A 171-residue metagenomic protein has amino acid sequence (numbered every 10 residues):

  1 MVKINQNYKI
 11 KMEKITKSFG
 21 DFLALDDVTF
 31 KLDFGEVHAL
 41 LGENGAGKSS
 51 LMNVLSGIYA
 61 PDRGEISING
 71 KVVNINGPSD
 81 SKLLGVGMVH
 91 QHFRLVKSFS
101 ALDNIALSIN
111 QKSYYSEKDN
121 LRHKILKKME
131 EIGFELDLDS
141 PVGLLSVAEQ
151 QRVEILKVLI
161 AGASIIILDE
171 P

Functional and structural regions predicted by a protein language model:
V2-P171: Glycine-rich phosphate-binding loops of nucleotide-dependent enzymes
